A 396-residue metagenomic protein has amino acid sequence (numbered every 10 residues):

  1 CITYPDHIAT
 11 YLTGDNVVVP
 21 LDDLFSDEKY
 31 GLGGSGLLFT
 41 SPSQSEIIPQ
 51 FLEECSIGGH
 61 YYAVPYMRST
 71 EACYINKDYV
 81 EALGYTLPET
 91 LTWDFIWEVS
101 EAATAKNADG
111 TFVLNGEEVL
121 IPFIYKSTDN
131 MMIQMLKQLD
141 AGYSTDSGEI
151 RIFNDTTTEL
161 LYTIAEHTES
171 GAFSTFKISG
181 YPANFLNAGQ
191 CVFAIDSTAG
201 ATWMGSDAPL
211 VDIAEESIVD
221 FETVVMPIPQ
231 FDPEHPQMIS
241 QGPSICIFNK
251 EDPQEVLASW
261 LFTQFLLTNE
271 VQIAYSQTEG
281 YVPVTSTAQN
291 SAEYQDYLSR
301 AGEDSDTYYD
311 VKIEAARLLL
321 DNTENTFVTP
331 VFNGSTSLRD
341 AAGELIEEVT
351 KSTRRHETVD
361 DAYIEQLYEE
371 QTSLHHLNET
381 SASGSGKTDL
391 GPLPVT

Functional and structural regions predicted by a protein language model:
C1-T3, V192-S197, W203-M204: Paired acidic/hydrophobic, glycine-rich loop segments that form the ligand-binding mouth/hinge of periplasmic-binding
P5-T70, V113, E215-P229: Hinge/lid segment of periplasmic solute-binding proteins
E53-Y66, E71, F95-I150: Extracytoplasmic/periplasmic solute-binding protein
E71-I75, I245-C246: Short glycine- and hydrophobic/aromatic-rich loop-to-beta-strand nucleating segment in the catalytic cores
L83, Y162-F173, D212-T287: Extracytoplasmic/periplasmic substrate-recognition and gating elements
W93-F95, S174-A188: Short helix-initiation/N-cap motifs at beta->coil->alpha
V99-E101, D146-S179, T223-V224, I228: Glycine-centered hinge/linker elements that transmit conformational signals in sensory and ligand-binding systems
S305-T396: Conserved C-terminal helix/tail region of periplasmic/extracytoplasmic solute-binding proteins
